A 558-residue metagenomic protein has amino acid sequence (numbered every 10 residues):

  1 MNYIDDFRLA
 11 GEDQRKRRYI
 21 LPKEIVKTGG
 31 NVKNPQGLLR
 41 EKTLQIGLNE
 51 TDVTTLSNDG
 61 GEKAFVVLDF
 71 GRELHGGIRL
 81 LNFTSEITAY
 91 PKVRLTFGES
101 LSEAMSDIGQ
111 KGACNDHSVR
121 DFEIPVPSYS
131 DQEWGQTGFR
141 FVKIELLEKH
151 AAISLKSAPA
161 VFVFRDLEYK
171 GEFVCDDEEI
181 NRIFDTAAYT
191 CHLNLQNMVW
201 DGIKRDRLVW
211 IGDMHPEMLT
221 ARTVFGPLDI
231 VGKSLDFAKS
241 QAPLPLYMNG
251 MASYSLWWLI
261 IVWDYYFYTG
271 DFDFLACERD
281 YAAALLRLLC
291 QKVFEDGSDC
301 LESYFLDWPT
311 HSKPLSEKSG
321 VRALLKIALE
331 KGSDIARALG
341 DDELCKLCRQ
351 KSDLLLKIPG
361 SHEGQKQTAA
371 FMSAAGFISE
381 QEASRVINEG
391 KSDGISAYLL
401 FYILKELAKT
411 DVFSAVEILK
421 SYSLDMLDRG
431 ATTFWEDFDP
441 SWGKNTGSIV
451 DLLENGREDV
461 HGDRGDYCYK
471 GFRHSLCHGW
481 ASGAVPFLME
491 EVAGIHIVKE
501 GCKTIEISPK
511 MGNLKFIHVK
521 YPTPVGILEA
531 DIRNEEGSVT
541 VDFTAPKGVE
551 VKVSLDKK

Functional and structural regions predicted by a protein language model:
M1-N197, G212-D213, D229-L235, D273 (+2 more regions): Extracellular/oxidizing-compartment recognition motifs
N2-G11, R15, Y19, I25 (+6 more regions): Non-catalytic C-terminal accessory modules of carbohydrate-active enzymes
F141, A152-I153, S157-T186, C191-L193 (+9 more regions): Active-site acid/base region of carbohydrate-active enzymes
I203-R207, L244-N249, G390, K470-S475: A short glycine/serine-rich beta->alpha loop
Q241, G360-H362, V386-I395, S421-D428: Solenoid-like repeat scaffolds
F267, Y304-E317, R385-S392, L399-L404 (+5 more regions): Short beta-alpha connecting loops at secondary-structure transitions that line or flank enzyme active sites
G364-A369, S373, E382-V386, G394-L399: Long, ordered, helix-rich scaffold segments
